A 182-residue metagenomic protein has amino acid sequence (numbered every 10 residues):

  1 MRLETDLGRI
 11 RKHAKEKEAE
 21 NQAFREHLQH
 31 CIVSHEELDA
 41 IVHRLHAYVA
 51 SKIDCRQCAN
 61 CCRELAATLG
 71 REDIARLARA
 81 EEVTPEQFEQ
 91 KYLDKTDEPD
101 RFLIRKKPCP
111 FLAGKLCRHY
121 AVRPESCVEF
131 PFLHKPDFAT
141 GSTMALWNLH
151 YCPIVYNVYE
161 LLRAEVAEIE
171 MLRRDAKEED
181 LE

Functional and structural regions predicted by a protein language model:
M1-E182: Short loop/turn segments that flank or connect secondary-structure elements
